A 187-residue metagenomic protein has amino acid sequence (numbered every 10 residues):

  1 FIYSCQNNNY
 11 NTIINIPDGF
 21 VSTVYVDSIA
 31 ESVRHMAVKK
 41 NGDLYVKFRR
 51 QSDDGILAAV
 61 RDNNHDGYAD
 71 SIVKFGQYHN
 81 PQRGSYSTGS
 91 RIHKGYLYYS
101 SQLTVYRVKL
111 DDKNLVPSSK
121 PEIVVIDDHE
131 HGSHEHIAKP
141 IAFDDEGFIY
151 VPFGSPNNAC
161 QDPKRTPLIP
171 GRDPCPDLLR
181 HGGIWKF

Functional and structural regions predicted by a protein language model:
F1-Y3: Bacterial N-terminal signal peptides
C5-F187: Beta-propeller domains with acidic blade repeats across secreted/periplasmic ectodomains and cytosolic WD/CNH propellers
